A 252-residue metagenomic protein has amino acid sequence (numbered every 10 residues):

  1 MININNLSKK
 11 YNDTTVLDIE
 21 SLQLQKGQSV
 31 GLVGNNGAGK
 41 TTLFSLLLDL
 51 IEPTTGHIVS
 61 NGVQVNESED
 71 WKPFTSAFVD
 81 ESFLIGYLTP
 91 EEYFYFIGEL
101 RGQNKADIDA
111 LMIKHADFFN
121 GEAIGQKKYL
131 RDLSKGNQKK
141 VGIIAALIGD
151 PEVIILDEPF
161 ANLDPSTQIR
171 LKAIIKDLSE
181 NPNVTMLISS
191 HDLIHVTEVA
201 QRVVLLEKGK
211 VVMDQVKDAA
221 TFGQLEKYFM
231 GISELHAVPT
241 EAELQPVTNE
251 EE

Functional and structural regions predicted by a protein language model:
I2, L17-I19: Conserved structural motif at the start of ABC-family nucleotide-binding domains
V33-N35: The feature captures the beta-strand-to-loop junction immediately N-terminal to the Walker
L48: Helix-to-loop junction immediately C-terminal to a conserved catalytic motif
G56-W71: Conserved ABC transporter NBD signature motif
I148-E152: A short, proline-enriched helix->beta-strand linker immediately N-terminal to the Walker B motif in ABC-type P-loop
I154-E158: Catalytic Walker B motif of ABC-type/P-loop ATPase nucleotide-binding domains
S189-H191: H-loop/switch region of ABC-family ATPase nucleotide-binding domains
K210-S233: Conserved beta-strand-loop-alpha-helix hinge in the C-terminal portion of ABC ATPase nucleotide-binding domains
